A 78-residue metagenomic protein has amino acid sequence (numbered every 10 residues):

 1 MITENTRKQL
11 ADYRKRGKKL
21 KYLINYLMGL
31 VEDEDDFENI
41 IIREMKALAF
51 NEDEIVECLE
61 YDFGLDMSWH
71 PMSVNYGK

Functional and structural regions predicted by a protein language model:
I2, L10-Y13: Extended non-catalytic scaffold regions that mediate assembly and binding in large macromolecular machines
K15, K19-L20: Charged, long alpha-helical segments
K21-K78: Acidic, low-complexity, intrinsically disordered interaction modules
